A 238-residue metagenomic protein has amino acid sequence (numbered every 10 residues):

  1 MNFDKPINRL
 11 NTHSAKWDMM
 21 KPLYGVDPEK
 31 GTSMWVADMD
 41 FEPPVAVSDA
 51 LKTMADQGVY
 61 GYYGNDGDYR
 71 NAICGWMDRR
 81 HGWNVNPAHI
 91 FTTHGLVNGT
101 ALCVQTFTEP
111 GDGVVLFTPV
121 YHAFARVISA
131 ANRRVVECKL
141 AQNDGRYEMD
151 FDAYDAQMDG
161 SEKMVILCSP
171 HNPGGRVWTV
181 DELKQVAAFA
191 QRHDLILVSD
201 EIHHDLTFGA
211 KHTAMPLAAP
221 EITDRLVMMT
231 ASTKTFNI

Functional and structural regions predicted by a protein language model:
N2-G95, L102: N-terminal small-domain helix-loop-helix segment of the aminotransferase-like
W35-A37, F117, A231-S232: A secondary-structure boundary/capping signal
A37-M39, S169-P173, K234: Short glycine-rich anion-binding loops that position phosphate/pyrophosphate groups of nucleotides and phosphorylated
Y60-A188, D205-P220, V227: Conserved core of the PLP fold type I
S169, L197-V198: Residue-level marker for buried hydrophobic side chains located in beta-strands that build the well-ordered beta-sheet
E201: Walker B catalytic acidic pair
A218-I238: Active-site PLP attachment segment
